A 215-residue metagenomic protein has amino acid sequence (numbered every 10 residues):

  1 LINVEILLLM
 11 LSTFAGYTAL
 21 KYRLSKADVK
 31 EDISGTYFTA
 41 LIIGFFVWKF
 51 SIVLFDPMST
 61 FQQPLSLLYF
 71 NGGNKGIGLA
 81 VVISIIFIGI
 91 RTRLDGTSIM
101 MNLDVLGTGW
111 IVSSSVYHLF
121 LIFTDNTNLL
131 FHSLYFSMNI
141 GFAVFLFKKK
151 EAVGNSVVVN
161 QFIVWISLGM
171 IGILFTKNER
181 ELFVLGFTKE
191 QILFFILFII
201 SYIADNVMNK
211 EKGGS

Functional and structural regions predicted by a protein language model:
L1-S215: Hydrophobic, membrane-interfacing alpha helices
